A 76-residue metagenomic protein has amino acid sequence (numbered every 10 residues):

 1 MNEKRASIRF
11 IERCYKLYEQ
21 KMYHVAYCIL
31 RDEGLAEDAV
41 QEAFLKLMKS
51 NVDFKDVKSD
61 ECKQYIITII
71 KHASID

Functional and structural regions predicted by a protein language model:
M1-H24, C28, E37-V40, M48: A short, charge-rich alpha-helical start-of-domain segment used by transcription regulators
H24, D38-L45, K49, D60-H72: Structural recognition of an alpha-helix C-terminal capping motif at a helix-to-coil junction
V52-V57: Short alpha-helix-to-loop micro-motif enriched in aromatics/charged/Gly
I75-D76: Helix-adjacent hinge/juxtasegments
